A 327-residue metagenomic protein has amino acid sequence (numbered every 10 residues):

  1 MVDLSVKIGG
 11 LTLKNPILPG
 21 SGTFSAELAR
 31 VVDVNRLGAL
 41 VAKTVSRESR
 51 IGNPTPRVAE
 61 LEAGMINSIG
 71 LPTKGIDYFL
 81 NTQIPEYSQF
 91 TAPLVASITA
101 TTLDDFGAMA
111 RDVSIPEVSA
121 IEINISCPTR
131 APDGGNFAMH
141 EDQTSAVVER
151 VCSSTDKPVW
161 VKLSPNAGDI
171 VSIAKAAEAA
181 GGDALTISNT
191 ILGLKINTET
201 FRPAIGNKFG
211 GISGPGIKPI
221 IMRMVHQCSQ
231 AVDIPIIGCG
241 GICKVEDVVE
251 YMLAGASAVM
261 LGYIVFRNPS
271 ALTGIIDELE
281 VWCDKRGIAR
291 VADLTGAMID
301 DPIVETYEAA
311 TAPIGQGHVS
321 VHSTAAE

Functional and structural regions predicted by a protein language model:
M1-L94, A100-T101, I275, T324-E327: N-terminal capping/small domains of soluble enzymes
G22, V45, S126, T190 (+1 more regions): Flexible loop residues that form catalytic and substrate-binding hotspots at small-molecule/glycan-binding clefts
V32-V34, A39, N53, T101-I237 (+2 more regions): Alpha/beta enzyme core
L37, G52-E62, I196-G210, M252 (+1 more regions): C-terminal helical cap(s) of enzyme catalytic domains, especially alpha/beta-barrels
K43, E86, P116, S154 (+5 more regions): Change "in soluble alpha/beta enzymes" to "in soluble alpha/beta proteins
D77-I84, S145-E149, M222-S229, T273-I276 (+1 more regions): Predominant activation on well-ordered alpha-helical scaffold segments within soluble catalytic domains
M252, V265-G287, A292-E327: C-terminal extensions of enzymes
